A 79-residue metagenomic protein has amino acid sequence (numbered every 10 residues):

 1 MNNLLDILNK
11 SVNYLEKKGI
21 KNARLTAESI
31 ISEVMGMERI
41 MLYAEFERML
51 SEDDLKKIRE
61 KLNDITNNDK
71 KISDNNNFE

Functional and structural regions predicted by a protein language model:
M1-L50: Non-catalytic accessory regions of SAM-dependent methyltransferases
S32-E79: Conserved AdoMet
